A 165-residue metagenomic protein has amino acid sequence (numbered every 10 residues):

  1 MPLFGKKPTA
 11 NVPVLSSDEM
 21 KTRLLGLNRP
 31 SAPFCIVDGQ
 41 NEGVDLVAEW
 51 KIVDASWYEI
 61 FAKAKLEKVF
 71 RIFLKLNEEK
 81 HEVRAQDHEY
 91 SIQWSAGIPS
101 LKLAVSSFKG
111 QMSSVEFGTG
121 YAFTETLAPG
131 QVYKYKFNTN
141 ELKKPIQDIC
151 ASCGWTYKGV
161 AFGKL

Functional and structural regions predicted by a protein language model:
M1-L165: A composition-biased, non-transmembrane "mature-region" signal
